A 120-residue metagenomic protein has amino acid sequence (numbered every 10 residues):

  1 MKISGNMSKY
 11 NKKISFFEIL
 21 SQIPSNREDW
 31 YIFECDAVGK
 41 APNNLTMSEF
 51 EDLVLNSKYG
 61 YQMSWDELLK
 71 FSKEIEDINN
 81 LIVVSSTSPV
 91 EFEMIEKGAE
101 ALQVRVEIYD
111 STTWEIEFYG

Functional and structural regions predicted by a protein language model:
M1-I3: Ser/Thr/Pro-rich, acidic low-complexity intrinsically disordered regulatory segments
N6-Y59: N-terminal interaction modules that seed assembly of large macromolecular complexes
L45-V106: Surface-exposed, low-hydrophobicity interaction/linker segments
T112-F118: Short cationic amphipathic helices and targeting signals
